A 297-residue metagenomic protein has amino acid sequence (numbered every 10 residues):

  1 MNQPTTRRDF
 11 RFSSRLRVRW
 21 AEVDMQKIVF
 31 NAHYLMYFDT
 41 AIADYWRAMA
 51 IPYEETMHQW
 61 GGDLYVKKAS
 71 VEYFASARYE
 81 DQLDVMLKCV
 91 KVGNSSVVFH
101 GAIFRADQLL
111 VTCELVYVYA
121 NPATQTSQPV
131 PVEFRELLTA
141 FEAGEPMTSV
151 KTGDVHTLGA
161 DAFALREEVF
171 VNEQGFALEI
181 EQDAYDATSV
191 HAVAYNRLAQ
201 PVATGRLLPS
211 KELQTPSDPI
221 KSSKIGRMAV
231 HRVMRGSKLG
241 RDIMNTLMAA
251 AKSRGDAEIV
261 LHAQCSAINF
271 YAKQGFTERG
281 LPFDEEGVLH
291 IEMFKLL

Functional and structural regions predicted by a protein language model:
M1-D84, V90-V150, A192: Terminal targeting signals and extreme-terminal segments of soluble enzymes
F38, P146-E179, D186-H191, Y195-Q200: Short amphipathic alpha-helix that is part of the acyltransferase structural core
E114, V193, Q200-T215, S222-A229: Conserved beta-strand in the GNAT
V118-N121, M228-R235: A short, internal acetyl-CoA/4′-phosphopantetheine-binding micro-motif in the GNAT/acyltransferase core
V230, G236-A249: Conserved acetyl-CoA-binding loop-helix of GNAT-fold acetyltransferases
M244, A251-Q264: Conserved GNAT acetyl-CoA-binding A-motif
V260-N269, D284-G287: Conserved beta-strand-loop-alpha-helix junction that forms the acyl-donor binding cleft
D284-L297: C-terminal "cap" of GNAT-fold acetyltransferases
